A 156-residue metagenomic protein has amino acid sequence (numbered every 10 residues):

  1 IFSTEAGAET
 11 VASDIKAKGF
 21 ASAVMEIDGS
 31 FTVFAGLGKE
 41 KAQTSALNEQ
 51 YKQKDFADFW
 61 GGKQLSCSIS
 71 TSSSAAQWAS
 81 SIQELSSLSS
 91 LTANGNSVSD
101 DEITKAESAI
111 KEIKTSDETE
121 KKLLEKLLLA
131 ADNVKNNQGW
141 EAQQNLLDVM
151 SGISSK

Functional and structural regions predicted by a protein language model:
I1, I15, I27, I69 (+4 more regions): Weak global preference for isoleucine
I1-A76: Solvent-exposed beta-strand motifs enriched in subsets of small alpha/beta binding domains, especially certain
I1-F2, V98-I103, Q138: Short charge-dense sequence patches
G7, V11, L47, E102 (+2 more regions): Stable alpha-helical elements in mature extracytoplasmic
V11-D14, K18, Q50-K54, A109 (+3 more regions): Structured segments of extracytoplasmic/periplasmic soluble domains in secreted or envelope-associated proteins
D14-A17, S99, K135: Short, solvent-exposed coil/turn linker segments
W60-I110: Extended amphipathic alpha-helical interaction segments
T115-K156: Extracytoplasmic/luminal low-complexity segments enriched in Pro/Gly and acidic/polar residues that act as flexible
